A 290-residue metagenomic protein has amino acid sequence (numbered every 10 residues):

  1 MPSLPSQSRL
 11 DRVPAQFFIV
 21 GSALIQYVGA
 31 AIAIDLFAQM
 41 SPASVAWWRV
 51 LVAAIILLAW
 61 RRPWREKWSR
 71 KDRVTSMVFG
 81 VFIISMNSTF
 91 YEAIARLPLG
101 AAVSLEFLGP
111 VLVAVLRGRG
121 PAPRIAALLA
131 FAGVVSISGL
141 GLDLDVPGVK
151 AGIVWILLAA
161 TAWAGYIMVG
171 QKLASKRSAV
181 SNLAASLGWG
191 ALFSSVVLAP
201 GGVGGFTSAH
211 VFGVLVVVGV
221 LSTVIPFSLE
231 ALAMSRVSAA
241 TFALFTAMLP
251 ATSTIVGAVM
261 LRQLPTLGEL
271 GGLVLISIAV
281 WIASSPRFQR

Functional and structural regions predicted by a protein language model:
M1-L24, A53-V78, L116-I125, D143-G148 (+4 more regions): Membrane-interface interhelical linkers
M1-S44, V78-V81, S85-T89, A132 (+3 more regions): Glycine-/small-residue-enriched transmembrane alpha-helix faces in small-molecule transporters and effluxers
A23-Y27, F79-N87, E106, S138 (+8 more regions): Transmembrane alpha-helical core positions of polytopic small-molecule transporters
I32, Q39-S85, V111-V113, A162-V169 (+3 more regions): Transmembrane alpha-helices of multi-pass small-molecule transport proteins
L36, V45, R49, A93 (+7 more regions): Hydrophobic/aromatic residues within transmembrane alpha-helices of multi-pass small-molecule transporters
S44-V52, I83, F90-A122, A159 (+1 more regions): Specific alpha-helical transmembrane segments that line the substrate/conduction pathway and gating interfaces
W48, A102-L105, V169-L192, T223-V259: Helix-helix packing/entry segments at the starts of transmembrane helices
L57, L108, A122-G141, L192-S194 (+3 more regions): Hydrophobic transmembrane alpha-helices of multi-pass small-molecule transport proteins
